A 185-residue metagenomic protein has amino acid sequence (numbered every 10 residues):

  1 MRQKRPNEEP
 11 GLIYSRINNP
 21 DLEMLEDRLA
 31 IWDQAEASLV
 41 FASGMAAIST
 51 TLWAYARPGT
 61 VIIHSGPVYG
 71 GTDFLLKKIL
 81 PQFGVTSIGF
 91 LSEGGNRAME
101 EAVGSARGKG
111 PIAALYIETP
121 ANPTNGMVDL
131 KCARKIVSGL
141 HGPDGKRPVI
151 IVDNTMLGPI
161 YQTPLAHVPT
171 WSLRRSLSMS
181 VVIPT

Functional and structural regions predicted by a protein language model:
M1-A46, G71-I79: Conserved N-terminal alpha-helix of the aminotransferase class I/II PLP-enzyme fold
A37-T185: Conserved PLP-enzyme active-site core in the AAT-like
